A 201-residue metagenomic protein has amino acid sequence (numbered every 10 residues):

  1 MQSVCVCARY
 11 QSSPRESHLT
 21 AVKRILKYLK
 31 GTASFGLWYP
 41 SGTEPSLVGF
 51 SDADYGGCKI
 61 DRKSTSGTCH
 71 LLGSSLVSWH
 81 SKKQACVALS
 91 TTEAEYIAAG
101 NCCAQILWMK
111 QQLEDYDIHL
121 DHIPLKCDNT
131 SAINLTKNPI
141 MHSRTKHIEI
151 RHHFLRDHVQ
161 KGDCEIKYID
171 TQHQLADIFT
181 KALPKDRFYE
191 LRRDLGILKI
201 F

Functional and structural regions predicted by a protein language model:
M1-G36, D170, I178-T180: C-terminal reverse transcriptase regions that engage the nucleic-acid substrate
M1-Q2, T32-L37, G57, I118 (+1 more regions): Short helix-interrupting loop/turn segments at helix-coil junctions
S3, P40, F50-S51, L71-G73 (+3 more regions): Generic beta-strand/beta-sheet core signal
P14-H18, G42-T43, R62-K63, S90-E95: Secondary-structure capping and boundary motifs in well-ordered enzyme cores
H18, Y28-K30, K63, C102-Q105 (+1 more regions): Active-site-proximal structural scaffolding
K27-S51, I118: Structured nucleic-acid-interacting core domains from mobile-element enzymes and related host factors, especially RNase
S46, L76, K82-F201: RNase H-like nuclease module associated with reverse transcription
F50-T92: RNase H-like nuclease fold core
